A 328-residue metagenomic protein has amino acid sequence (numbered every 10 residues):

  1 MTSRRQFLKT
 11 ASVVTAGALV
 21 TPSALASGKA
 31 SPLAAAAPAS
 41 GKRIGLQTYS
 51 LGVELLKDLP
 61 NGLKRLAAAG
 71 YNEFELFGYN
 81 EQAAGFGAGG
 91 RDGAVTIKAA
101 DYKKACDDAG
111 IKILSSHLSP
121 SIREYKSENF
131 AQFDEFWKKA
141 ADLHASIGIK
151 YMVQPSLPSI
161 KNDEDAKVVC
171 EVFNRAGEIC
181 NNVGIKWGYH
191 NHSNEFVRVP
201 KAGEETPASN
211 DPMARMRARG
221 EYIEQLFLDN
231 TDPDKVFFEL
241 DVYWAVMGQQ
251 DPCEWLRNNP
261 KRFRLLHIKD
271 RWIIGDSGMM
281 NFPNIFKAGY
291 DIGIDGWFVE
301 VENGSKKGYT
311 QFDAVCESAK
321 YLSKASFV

Functional and structural regions predicted by a protein language model:
M1-T15: N-terminal secretory signal peptides and thylakoid transit peptides that target proteins across membranes
A11-P22, A105-A109, I122-F237, F312: Active-site acidic/histidine proton-transfer and metal-coordination neighborhood in alpha/beta enzyme cores
S23-K57, N61, R65: C-terminal segment of N-terminal export signals and the immediately downstream linker at the start of the mature
A36-A39, L63-A68, D92-S115, K138-G148 (+4 more regions): Acidic (Asp/Glu)-rich catalytic clusters
K42-Q47, F74-L76, I113-L118, M152-Q154 (+4 more regions): Hydrophobic faces of well-ordered beta-strands that scaffold small-molecule active sites in alpha/beta enzyme cores
Y49-L51, F77-Y79, L118-S121, L157-S159 (+4 more regions): Active-site beta-loop-alpha junctions enriched in small/polar residues
G52-L55, L63, G93, A202 (+3 more regions): Gly/Pro-rich active-site loop or hairpin
L76-D101: Glycine-rich, proline-tolerant flexible connector loops at the mouths of alpha/beta enzymes
